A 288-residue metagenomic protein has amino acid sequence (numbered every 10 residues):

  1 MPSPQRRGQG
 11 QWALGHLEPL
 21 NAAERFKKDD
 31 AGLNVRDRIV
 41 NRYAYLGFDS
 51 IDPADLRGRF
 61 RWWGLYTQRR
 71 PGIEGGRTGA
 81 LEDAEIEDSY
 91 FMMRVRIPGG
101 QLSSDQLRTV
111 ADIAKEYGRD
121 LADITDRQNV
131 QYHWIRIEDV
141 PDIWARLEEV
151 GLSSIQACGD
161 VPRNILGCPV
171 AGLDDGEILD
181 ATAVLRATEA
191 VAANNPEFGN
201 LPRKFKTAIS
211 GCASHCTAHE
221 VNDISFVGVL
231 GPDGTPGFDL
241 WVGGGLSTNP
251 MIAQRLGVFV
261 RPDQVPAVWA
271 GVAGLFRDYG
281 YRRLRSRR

Functional and structural regions predicted by a protein language model:
P2, R6, R61, Q68 (+2 more regions): Small-residue-enriched alpha-helical segments and adjacent helix-cap loops that form tight helix-helix packing
P2-E18, K27, G199-R288: Mobile "lid/hinge" segments at catalytic clefts and subdomain interfaces of large enzymes
P4, W12-D29, R38, R42 (+6 more regions): Generic, well-ordered alpha-helical scaffold segments in large soluble proteins
P4-Q68, I73-E74, T182, G199: Low-complexity, intrinsically disordered regulatory regions of RNA-binding proteins
G10, Y66, E74-L81, S153 (+3 more regions): Compositionally biased, intrinsically disordered low-complexity regions
N41-Q101, R163-G172, P250-V258: Short glycine-/aliphatic-rich beta-strand segments at the starts of folded cytosolic domains
I73-L81, R108, D112-R119, V242 (+1 more regions): Short amphipathic beta-strand starts and helix->beta connectors
L81-E87, G118-I124, D278-R283: Short, flexible, solvent-exposed loop/turn segments with mixed acidic/basic and small polar residues
